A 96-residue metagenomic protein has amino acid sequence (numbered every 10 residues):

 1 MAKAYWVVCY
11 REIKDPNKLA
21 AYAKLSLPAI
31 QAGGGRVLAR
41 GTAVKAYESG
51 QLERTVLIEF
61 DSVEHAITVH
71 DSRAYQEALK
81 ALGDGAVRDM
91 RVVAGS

Functional and structural regions predicted by a protein language model:
M1-R54, D61-I67, D71, A94-S96: Short S/T/G/P-rich N-terminal loop/turn motif that feeds into the first structured element of a domain
V63-R91: C-terminal structural segments of small proteins and small subunits
